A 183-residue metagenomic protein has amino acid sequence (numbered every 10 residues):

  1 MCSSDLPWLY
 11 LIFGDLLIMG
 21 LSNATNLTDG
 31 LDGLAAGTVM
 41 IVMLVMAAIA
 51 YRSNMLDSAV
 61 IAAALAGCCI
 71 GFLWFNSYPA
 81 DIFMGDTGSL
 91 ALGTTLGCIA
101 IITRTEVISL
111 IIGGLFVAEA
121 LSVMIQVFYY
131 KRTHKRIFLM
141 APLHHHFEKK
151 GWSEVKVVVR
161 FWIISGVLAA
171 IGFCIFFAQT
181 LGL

Functional and structural regions predicted by a protein language model:
M1-S3: Conserved small/polar residues in nucleotide/adenosyl-binding loops
P7-L183: Alpha-helical transmembrane segments
